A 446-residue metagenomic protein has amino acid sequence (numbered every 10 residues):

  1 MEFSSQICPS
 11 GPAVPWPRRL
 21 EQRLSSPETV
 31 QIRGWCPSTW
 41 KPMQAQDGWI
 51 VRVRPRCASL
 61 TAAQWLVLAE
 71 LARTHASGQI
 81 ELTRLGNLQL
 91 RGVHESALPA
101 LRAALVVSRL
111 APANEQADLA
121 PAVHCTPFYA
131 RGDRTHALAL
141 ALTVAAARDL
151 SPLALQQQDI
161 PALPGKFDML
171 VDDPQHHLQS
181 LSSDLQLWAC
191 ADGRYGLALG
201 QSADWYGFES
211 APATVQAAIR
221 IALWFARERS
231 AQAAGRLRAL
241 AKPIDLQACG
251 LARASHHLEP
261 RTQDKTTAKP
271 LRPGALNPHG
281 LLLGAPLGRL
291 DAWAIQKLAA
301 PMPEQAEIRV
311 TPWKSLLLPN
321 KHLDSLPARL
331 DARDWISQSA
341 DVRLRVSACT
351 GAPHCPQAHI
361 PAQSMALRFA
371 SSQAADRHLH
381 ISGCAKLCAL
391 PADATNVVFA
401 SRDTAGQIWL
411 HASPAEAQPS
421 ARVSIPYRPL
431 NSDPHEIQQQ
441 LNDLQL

Functional and structural regions predicted by a protein language model:
E2-E28, A45-A198, F208-Q216, L281-W409 (+1 more regions): Small-residue-enriched alpha-helical segments and adjacent helix-cap loops that form tight helix-helix packing
T29-Q44: Intrinsic, low-complexity N-terminal interaction/targeting segments
S38-P42, K269-R272, W335-S337: Short beta-strand/turn micro-motifs at beta-sheet edges
P112-A117, W224-A234, Q338-D341, P434-L446: Flexible helix-coil linker/hinge segments at domain or subdomain boundaries
Q201-Q232: Internal alpha/beta scaffold segment
S230-T267, D324-S325: Terminal amphipathic helices with adjacent charged low-complexity linkers/tails
L271-P273, P278-L283: Long, contiguous internal "core" modules enriched in hydrophobic/ aromatic residues
H380-L390, I408-D443: Short Fe-S-cluster ligation motifs
